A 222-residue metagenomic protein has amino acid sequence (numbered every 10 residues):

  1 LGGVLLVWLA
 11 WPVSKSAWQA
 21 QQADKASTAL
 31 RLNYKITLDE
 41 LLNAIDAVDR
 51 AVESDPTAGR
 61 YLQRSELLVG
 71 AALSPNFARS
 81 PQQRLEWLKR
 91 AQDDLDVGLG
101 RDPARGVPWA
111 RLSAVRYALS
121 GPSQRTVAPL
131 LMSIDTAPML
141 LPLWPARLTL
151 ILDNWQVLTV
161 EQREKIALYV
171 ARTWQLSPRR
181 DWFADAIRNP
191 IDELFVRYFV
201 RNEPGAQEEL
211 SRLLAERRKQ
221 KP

Functional and structural regions predicted by a protein language model:
L1-Q22, K221: Extreme N-terminal leader/anchor segments
G3-L9, L41-R50, Q83-L99, Q124-I134 (+2 more regions): Alpha-helical repeat scaffolds
S14-L32, E53-A78, D102-V115, L141-D153 (+2 more regions): Amphipathic alpha-helical repeat scaffolds of TPR domains
A29-E40, L67-S80, L88-R90, G106-V115 (+2 more regions): Charged, low-complexity, helix/coiled-coil-prone segments
K35-R60: Juxtamembrane "stalk/linker" segments
R79-L158: Non-cytosolic head/periplasmic domains of membrane-anchored proteins
N154-P222: Terminal, low-structured helical/coil segments at or just beyond the last alpha-helical repeat
